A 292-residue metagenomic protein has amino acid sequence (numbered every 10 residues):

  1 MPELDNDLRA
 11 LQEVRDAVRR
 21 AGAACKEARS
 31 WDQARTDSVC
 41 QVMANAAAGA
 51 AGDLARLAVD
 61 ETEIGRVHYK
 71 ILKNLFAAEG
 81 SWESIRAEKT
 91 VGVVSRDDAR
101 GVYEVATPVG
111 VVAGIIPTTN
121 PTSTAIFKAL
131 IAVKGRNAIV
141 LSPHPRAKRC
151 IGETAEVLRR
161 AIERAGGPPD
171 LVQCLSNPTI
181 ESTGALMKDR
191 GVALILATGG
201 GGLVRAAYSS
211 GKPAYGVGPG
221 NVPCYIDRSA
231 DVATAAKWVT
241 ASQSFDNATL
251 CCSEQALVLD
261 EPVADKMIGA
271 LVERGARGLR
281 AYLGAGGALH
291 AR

Functional and structural regions predicted by a protein language model:
M1-Y103, I131: N-terminal Rossmann-like NAD(P)+-binding subdomain of aldehyde/semialdehyde dehydrogenases
D7-L11, I126-F127, K134, V204-R292: ALDH superfamily catalytic-core signature
R15, D37, K148, G152 (+2 more regions): Non-membrane alpha-helical structural segments and their capping/turn regions in soluble enzymes
V18, G22-C25, R29-D32, C40-A51 (+11 more regions): Structural signal for hydrophobic packing residues in well-ordered secondary-structure cores of soluble enzyme domains
Q41-A44, A147, L175-N177, E254-L259: Conserved short loop/turn motifs at secondary-structure junctions
A78-S81, S182-L186, L289-R292: Short, solvent-exposed polar/charged micro-motifs at secondary-structure junctions
T90-T234: Rossmann-like NAD(P) dinucleotide-binding subdomain of oxidoreductase/dehydrogenase enzymes
